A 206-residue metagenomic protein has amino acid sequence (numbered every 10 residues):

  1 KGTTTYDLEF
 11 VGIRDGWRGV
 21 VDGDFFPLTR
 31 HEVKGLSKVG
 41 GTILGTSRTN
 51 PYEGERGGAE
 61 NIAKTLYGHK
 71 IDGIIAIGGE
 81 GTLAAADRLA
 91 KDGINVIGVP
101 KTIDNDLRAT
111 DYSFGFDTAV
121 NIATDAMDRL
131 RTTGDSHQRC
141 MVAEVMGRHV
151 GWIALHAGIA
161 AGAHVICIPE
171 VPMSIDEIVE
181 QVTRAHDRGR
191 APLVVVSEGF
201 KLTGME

Functional and structural regions predicted by a protein language model:
K1-T4, P27-E32, R88-G98, F114-T118 (+1 more regions): A glycine- and small-aliphatic-rich helix-loop capping segment at beta-alpha/alpha-beta transitions that lines
K1-V21: N-terminal phosphate-binding or glycine-rich loops at protein starts, especially the Walker A/P-loop of NTPases
D15, G79, K101, E198: Cofactor-binding loop segments of dinucleotide-utilizing enzymes, especially the Rossmann-like FAD- and NAD(P)+-binding
W17-V20, L83, I103-L107, M173-I175 (+1 more regions): Short gly/pro/ser/thr-enriched loop/turn and capping motifs at secondary-structure boundaries
V20-A76, S113-A126: Glycine-rich oxoanion-binding loops at beta->alpha junctions
T65, A76-G78, A84-R88, N95 (+1 more regions): Accessory alpha-helical/coil subdomains and C-terminal extensions that flank or cap enzyme catalytic cores
V99-Y112, D135-S136, A160-A161: Acidic/polar active-site rim loop that often engages polyanionic ligands
